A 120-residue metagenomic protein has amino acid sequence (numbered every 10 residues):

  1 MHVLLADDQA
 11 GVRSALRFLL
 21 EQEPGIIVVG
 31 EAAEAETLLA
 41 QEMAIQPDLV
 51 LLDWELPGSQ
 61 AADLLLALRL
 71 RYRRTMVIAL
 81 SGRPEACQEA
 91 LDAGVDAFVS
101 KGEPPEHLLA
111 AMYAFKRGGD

Functional and structural regions predicted by a protein language model:
D7, D53-W54: Active-site residues of response regulator receiver
A10-G30: Two-component/phosphorelay signaling modules centered on CheY-like receiver
E31-L49: Acidic, metal-coordinating helix/loop segments flanking the phosphotransfer/catalytic sites of two-component signaling
E34, Q60-D63: Acidic catalytic/metal-coordinating carboxylates
A62-R73: Short amphipathic alpha-helix used as the core "switch/output" element in two-component signaling
D63, G82-V99, E103, H107-A110: Alpha4 helix (beta4-alpha4-beta5 surface) of REC/receiver domains from two-component response regulators
I78-L80: Hydrophobic/aromatic residues positioned on beta-strands within the core alpha/beta folds
Y113-D120: The C-terminal output helix
